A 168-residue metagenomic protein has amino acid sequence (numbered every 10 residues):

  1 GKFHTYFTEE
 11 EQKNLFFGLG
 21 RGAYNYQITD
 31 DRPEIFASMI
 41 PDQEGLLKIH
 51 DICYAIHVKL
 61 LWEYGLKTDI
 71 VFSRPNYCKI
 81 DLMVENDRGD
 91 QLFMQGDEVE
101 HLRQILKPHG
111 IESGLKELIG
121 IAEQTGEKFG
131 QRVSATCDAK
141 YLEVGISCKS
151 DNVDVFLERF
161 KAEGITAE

Functional and structural regions predicted by a protein language model:
G1-P75: Active-site phosphate-binding/coordination module
L66-A167: Conserved acidic, metal-coordinating active-site core of Asp-based, Mg2+-dependent phosphoryl-transfer enzymes
